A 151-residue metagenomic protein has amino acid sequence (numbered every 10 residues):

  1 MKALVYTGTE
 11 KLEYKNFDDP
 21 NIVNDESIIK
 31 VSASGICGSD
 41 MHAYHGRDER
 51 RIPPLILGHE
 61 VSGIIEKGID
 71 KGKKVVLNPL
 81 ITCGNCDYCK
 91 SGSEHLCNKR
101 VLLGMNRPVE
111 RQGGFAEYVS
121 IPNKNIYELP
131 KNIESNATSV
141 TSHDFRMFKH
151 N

Functional and structural regions predicted by a protein language model:
M1-K2: Extreme N-terminal starter segment of soluble prokaryotic enzymes
V5, D19, A43, S120-I121 (+1 more regions): Conserved hydrophobic "DFG−1" position in protein kinase catalytic cores
T7, D19, I52-G58, N106-R111 (+1 more regions): Short Gly/Pro-enriched turn/cap motifs at secondary-structure boundaries
E10-Y14, G38-S39: Short N-terminal binding/cap micro-motifs at the start of the first secondary-structure element
P20-S34, R47-K90, P130-N132: Glycine-rich beta-strand-centered segment in the early N-terminal region that forms part of a ligand/cofactor-binding
S39-H45: Cytochrome P450 core scaffold surrounding the K-helix E-X-X-R motif and the conserved "meander" helix-loop region
H42, H59, H150: Histidine-centered active-site/metal-ligand motif
N85-N151: NAD(P)H dinucleotide-binding glycine-rich loop of Rossmann-like/cofactor-binding domains, especially the beta1-alpha1
